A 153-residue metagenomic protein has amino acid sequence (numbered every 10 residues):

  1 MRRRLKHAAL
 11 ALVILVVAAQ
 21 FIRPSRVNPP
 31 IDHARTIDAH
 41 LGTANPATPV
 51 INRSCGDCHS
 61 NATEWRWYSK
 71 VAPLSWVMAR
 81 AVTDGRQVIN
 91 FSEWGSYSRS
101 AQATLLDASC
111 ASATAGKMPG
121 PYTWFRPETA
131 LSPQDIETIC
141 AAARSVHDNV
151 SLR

Functional and structural regions predicted by a protein language model:
K6, N28, D32-A34, A113: A charge-rich, low-complexity, intrinsically flexible signal that marks solvent-exposed coils, linkers, repeats
H7-R23: Hydrophobic membrane-insertion alpha-helices, especially the h-region of bacterial N-terminal signal peptides
F21-N28, H147-D148, R153: Polytopic transmembrane helical bundles with strong interfacial aromatic enrichment
P30-I51: Electrostatic cytochrome c docking/interface patches
I51-T63, I139: The canonical Cys-X-X-Cys-His
W65-R80: Acidic helix-start/capping segments at beta-turn-to-alpha-helix junctions
W76-R126: Extracytoplasmic electron-transfer domains, predominantly the class I c-type cytochrome c fold
A115-M118, W124-L152: C-terminal capping alpha-helices of c-type cytochrome domains
